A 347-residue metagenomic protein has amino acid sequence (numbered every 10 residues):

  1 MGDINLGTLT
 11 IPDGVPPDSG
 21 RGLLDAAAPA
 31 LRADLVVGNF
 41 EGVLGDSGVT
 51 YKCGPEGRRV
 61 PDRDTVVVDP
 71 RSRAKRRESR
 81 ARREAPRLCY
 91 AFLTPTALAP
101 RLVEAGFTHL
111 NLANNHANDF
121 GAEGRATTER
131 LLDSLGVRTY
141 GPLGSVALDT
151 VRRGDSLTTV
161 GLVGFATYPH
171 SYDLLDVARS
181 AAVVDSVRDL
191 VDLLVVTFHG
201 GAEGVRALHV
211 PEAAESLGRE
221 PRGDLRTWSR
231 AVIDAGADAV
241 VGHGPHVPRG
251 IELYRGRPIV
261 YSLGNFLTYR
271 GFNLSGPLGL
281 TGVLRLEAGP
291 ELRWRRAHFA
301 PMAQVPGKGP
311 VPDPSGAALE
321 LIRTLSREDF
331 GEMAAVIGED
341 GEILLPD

Functional and structural regions predicted by a protein language model:
M1-D347: Acidic, metal/ion-coordinating pockets
